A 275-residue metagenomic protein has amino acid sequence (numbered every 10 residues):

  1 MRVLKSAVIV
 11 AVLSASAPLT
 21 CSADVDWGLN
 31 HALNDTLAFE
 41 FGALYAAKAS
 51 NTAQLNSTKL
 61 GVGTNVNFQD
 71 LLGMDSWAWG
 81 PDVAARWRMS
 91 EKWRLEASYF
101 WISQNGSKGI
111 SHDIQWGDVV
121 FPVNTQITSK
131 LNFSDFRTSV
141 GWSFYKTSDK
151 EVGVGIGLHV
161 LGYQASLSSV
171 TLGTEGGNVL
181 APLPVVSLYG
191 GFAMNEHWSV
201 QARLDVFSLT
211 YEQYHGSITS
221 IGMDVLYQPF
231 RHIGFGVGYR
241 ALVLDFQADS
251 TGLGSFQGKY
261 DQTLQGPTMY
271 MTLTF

Functional and structural regions predicted by a protein language model:
M1-D35: Cleavable N-terminal export/targeting peptides
C21-I102, G266-T274: Short glycine/proline- and aromatic-enriched beta-strand/turn motifs that initiate or cap beta-hairpins
F41-A43, V83-W87, T138-W142, I156-L158 (+4 more regions): Residues on the lipid-exposed face of transmembrane beta-strands in outer-membrane beta-barrel proteins
G42-A46, F100-I102, S143, G157-L161 (+3 more regions): Outer-membrane beta-barrel pore domains and translocons
A49-A78, W101-S134, L161-A181, L209-Y214 (+1 more regions): Extracellular/periplasm-exposed beta-strand and loop segments of Gram-negative cell-envelope proteins, dominated by
K92-L95, S148-V152, E196-V200, R231-F235: Repeated loop/turn-to-beta-strand initiation elements of outer-membrane beta-barrel proteins
S139-G141, K146-L161, V200: Face-selective signature of the C-terminal outer-membrane beta-barrel domain
H159-R231, L242-D245, F275: Outer-membrane beta-barrel transmembrane domain signature
